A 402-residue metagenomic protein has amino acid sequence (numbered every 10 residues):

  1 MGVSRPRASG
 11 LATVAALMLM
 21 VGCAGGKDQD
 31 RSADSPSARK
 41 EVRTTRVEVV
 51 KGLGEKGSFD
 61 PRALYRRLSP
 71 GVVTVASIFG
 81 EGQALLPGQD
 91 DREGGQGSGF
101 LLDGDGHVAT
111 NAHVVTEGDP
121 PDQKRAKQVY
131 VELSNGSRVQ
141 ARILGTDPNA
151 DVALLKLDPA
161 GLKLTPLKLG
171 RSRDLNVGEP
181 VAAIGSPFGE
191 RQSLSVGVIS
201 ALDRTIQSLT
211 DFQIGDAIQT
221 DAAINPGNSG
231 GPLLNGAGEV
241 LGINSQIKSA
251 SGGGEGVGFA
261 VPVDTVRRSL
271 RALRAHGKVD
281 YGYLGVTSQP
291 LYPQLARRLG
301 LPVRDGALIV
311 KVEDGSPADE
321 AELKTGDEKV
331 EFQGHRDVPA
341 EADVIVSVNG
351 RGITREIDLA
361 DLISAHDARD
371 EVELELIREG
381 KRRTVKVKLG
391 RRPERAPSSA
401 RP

Functional and structural regions predicted by a protein language model:
G2-R7, T13, M20-K40, A63 (+5 more regions): C-terminal recognition in membrane/secretory proteostasis and scaffolding
D30-Y130, S137-R138, P159-L162, T210-Q219 (+1 more regions): Glycine-biased strand-turn-strand hairpin within the trypsin-fold
S69, S98, G104, R171 (+8 more regions): Short, flexible surface segments
G80-G82, D103-Q192, I353-E356, E373 (+2 more regions): Conserved active-site neighborhood of the chymotrypsin/trypsin-like protease fold
G82, V114-D122, K163-L164, I184-V198 (+4 more regions): Active-site loop architecture of trypsin-fold serine endopeptidases
G82-R92, P121-D122, S134, L144-A150 (+7 more regions): Gly/Ser-enriched beta-turn/beta-hairpin loop segments
D91-G99, L167-R171, I218-L234, V310-R336: Gly/Ser-rich catalytic serine loop of serine hydrolases
G99-L101, A141-I143, I199, I309: Conserved hydrophobic positions within beta-strands
